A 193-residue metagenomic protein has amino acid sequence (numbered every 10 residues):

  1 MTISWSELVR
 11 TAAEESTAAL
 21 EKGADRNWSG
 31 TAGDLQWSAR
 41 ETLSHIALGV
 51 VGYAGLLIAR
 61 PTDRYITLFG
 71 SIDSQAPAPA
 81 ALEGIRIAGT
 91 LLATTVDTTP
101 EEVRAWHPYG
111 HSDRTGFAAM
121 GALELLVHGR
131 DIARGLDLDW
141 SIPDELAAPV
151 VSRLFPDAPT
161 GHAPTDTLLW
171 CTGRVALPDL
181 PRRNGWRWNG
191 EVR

Functional and structural regions predicted by a protein language model:
M1-L8, A12-E15, K22-L35, G52-A76 (+2 more regions): Structured surface interface patches that mediate subunit assembly and partner/cofactor docking
T42: Extended, alpha-helix-rich binding/interface surfaces that flank or overlap catalytic cores and mediate recognition
H45-I46: Glycine-rich loop at the start of a catalytic domain that most often binds anionic cofactors/ligands
